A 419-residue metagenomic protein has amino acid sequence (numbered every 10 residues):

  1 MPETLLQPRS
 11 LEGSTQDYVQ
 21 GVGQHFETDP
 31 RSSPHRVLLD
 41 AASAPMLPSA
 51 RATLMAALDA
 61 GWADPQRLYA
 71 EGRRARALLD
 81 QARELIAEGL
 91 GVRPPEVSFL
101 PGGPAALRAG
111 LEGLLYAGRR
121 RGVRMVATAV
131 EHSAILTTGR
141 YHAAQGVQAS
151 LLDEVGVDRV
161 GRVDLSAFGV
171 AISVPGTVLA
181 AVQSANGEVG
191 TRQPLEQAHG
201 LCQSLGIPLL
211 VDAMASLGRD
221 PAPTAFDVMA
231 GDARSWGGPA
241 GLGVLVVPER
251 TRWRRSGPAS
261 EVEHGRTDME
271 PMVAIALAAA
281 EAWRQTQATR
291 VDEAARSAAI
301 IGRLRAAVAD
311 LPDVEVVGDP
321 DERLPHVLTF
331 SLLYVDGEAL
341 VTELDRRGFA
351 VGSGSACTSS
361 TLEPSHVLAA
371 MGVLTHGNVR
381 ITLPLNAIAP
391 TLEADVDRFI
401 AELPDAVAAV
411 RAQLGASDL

Functional and structural regions predicted by a protein language model:
P2-L419: Pyridoxal 5′-phosphate
